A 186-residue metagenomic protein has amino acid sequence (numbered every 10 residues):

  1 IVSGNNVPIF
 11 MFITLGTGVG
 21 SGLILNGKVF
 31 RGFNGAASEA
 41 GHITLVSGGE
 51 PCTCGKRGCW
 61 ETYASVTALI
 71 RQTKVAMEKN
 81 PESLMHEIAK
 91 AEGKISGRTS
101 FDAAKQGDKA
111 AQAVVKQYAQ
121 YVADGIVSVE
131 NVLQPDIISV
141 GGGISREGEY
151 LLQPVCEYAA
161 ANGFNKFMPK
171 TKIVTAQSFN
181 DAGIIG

Functional and structural regions predicted by a protein language model:
I1-V7, V29, T44-C52, K56-G186: ATP-binding/phosphotransfer module of carbohydrate and carboxylate kinases, centering on a glycine-rich
F10-T14, G20-G22, T53, S139: Short glycine-aspartate micro-motif
T17-G18, P169: Short, basic and Ser/Thr-rich N-terminal targeting/leader segments
L25-N26: A cytosolic small-molecule/anion-sensing beta-strand core signal
A36-E39: Structural signature of FAD isoalloxazine-binding scaffolds in flavoprotein oxidoreductases
